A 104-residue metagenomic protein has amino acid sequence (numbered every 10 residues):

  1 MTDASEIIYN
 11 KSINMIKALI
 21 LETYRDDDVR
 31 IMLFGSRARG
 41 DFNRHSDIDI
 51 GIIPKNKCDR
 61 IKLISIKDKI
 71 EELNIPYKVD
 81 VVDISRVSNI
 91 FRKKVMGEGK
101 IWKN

Functional and structural regions predicted by a protein language model:
M1-R30, A38-R44, P54-N104: Catalytic core of pol beta-like nucleotidyltransferases
D49-I53: Short beta-strand->loop micro-motif that forms the acidic, two-metal-ion catalytic signature in nucleotide-processing
